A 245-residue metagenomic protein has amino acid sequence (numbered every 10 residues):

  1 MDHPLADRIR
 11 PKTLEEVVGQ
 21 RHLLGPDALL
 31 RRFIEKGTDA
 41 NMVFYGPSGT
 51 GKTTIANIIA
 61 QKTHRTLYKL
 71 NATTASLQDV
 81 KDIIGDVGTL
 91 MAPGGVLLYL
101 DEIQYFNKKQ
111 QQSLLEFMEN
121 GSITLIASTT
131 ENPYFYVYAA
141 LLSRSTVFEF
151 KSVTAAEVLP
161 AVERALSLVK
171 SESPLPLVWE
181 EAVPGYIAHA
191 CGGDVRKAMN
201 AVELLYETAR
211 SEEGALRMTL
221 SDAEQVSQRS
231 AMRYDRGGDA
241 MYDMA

Functional and structural regions predicted by a protein language model:
D2-H3, R32-N71, G85-G88, L115-N120: Walker A/P-loop
L23-D27, R65-L98, K108: Short glycine-rich substrate-engagement loop in P-loop NTPases that contacts/grips substrate
R31-I34, L100, Q104, K108-S143: Conserved catalytic/switch belt of AAA+ P-loop NTPases
R65, Y138-V153: A short helix-turn-beta junction within AAA+ P-loop NTPase domains corresponding to the substrate/partner-engaging
N71-T73, T146-L159: Conserved AAA+ ATPase "SRH/arginine-finger" region at the nucleotide-binding site
P174-A190, A201, S221-Q225: Short conserved motifs of the RecA-like P-loop NTPase core
G185-A190, R196-S211, A245: C-terminal helical "lid" of AAA+/P-loop NTPase domains
T208-S230: Conserved C-terminal helix/linker of AAA+ ATPases
